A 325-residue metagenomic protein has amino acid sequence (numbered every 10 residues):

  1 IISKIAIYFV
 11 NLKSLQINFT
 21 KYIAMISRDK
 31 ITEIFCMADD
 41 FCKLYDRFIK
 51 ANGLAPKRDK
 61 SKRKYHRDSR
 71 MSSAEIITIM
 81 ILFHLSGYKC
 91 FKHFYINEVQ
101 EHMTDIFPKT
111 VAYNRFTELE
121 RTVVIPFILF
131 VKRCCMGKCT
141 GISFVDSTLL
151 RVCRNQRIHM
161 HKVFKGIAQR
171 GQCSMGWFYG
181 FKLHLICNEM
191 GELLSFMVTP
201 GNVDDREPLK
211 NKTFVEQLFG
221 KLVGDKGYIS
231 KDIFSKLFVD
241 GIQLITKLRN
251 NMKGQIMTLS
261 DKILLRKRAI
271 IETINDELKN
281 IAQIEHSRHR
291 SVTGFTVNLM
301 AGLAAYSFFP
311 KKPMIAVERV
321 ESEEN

Functional and structural regions predicted by a protein language model:
I1-N325: Short alpha-helical elements
